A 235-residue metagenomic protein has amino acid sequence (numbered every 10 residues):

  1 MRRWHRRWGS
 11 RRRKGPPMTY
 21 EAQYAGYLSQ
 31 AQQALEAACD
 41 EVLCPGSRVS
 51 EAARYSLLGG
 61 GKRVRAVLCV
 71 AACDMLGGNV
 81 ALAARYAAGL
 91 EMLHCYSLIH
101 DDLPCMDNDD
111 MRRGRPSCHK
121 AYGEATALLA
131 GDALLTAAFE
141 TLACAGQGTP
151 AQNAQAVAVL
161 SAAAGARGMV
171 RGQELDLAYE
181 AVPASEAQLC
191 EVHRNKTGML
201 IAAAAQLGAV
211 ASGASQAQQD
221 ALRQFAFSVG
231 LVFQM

Functional and structural regions predicted by a protein language model:
R2-P17: Short, Lys/Arg-enriched N-terminal segments with co-localized hydrophobic residues within the first ~10-30 amino acids
R6-G9, E21, A25, S56: Compositionally biased, intrinsically disordered low-complexity regions enriched in proline and serine
S10, Q30-Q33, D102: A generic structural signal for solvent-exposed, polar alpha-helical segments
R11, M18-E21, A143-C144: Charged, low-complexity surface segments at secondary-structure and domain boundaries
M18-C39: N-terminal amphipathic/basic leader segments beginning at the initiator methionine
C39, L43-M235: Mg2+-dependent prenyl diphosphate-binding active-site environment of isoprenoid biosynthetic enzymes
